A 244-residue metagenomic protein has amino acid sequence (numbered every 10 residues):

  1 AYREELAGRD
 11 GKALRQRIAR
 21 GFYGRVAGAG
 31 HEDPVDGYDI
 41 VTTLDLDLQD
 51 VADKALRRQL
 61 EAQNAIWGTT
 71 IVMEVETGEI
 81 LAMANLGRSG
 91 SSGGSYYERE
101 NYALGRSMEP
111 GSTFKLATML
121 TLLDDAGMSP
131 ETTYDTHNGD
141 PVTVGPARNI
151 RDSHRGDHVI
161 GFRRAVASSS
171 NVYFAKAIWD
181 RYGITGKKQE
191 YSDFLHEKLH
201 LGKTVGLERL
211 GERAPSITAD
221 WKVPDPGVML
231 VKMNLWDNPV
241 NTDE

Functional and structural regions predicted by a protein language model:
A1-T69, S89: Extracytoplasmic/periplasmic proteins that interact with beta-lactams or build/remodel peptidoglycan
R17-H31, L44, T70-G111, L120-E244: Beta-lactam-recognizing serine transpeptidase/beta-lactamase-like catalytic domain environment
